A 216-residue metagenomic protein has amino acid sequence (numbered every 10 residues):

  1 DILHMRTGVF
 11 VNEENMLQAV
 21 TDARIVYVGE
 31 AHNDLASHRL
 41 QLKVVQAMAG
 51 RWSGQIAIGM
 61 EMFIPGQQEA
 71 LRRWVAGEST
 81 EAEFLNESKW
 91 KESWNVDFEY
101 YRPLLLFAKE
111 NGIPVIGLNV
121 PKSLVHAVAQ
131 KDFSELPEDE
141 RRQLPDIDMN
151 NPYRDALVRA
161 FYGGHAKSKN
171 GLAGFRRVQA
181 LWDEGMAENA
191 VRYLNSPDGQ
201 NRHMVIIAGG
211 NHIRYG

Functional and structural regions predicted by a protein language model:
D1-A23: N- or domain-start disorder-to-order transition segments that initiate the globular core
T21-A31, E83-K89: Acidic/histidine-rich, surface-exposed loop or edge segments in extracytoplasmic proteins
V26-Y27, A57-E61, P114-L118, M204-I206: Structural recognition of the beta-strand scaffold that forms the well-ordered cores of secreted hydrolase catalytic
A31-L35, F63-Q67, P121-V125, G210-R214: Solvent-exposed loop/turn segments at secondary-structure junctions within structured extracellular/periplasmic domains
N33-G59, P65-A76: Membrane-embedded segments
E69-Y193: A substrate-binding/cap region within the structured catalytic cores of diverse enzymes
L181-G216: Extended, basic/helix-rich recognition subdomains
